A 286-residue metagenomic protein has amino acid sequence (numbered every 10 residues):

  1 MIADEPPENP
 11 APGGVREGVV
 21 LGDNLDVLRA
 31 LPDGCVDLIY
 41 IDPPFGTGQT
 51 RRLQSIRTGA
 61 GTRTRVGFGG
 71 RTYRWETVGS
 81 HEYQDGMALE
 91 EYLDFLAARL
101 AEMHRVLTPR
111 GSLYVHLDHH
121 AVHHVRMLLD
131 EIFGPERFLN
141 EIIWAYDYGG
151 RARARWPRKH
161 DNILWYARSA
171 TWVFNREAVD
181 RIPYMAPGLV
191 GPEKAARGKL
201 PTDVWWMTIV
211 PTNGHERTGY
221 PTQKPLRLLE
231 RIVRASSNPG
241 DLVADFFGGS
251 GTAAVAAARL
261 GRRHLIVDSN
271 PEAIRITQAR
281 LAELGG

Functional and structural regions predicted by a protein language model:
M1-G286: Core catalytic lobe of class I
